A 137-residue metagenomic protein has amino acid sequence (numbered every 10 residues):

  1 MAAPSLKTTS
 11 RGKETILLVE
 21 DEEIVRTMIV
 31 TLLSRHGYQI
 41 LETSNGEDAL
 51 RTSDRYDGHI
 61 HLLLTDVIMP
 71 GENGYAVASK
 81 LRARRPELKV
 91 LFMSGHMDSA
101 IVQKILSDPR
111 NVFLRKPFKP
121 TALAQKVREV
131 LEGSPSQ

Functional and structural regions predicted by a protein language model:
M1-L17, K104: Disordered, acidic interdomain junction associated with two-component signaling
E20: Conserved acidic carboxylate
R26, P70-G71, D98: The feature encodes the CheY-like receiver
T27-R35: Charged docking surfaces used in two-component/phosphorelay signaling
G37-S44, T52, L114: Short hydrophobic/Thr-rich beta-strand motif most characteristic of the beta2 strand and flanking loop of CheY-like
N45-D48, P70-V77: Acidic catalytic/metal-coordinating carboxylates
D57-L64: Active-site beta3 strand of CheY-like receiver
D66, S94: Active-site residues of response regulator receiver
